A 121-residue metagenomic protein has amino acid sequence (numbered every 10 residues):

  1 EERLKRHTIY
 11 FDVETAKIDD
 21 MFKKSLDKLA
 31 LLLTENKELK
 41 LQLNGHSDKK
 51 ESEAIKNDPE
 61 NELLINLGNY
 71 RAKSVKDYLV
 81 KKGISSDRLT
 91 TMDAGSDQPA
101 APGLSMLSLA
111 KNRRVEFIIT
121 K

Functional and structural regions predicted by a protein language model:
E1-Q42, A54-I55, K121: Periplasmic peptidoglycan-binding/tethering modules of Gram-negative envelope proteins
M21, H46-K121: Periplasmic OmpA-like peptidoglycan-binding domain that tethers envelope proteins to the cell wall
